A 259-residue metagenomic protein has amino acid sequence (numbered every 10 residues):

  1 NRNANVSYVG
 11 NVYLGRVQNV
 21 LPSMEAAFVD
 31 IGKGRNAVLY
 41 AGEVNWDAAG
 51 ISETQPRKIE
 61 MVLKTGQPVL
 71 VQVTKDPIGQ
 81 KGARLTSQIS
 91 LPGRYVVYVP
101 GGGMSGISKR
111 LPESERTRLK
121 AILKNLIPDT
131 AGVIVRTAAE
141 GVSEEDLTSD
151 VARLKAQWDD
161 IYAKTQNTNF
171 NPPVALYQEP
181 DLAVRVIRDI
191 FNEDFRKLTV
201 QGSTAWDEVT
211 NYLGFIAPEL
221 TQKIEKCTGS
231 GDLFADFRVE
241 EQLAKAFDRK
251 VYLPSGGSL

Functional and structural regions predicted by a protein language model:
N1-L259: DE-rich acidic low-complexity regions and acidic surface loops
